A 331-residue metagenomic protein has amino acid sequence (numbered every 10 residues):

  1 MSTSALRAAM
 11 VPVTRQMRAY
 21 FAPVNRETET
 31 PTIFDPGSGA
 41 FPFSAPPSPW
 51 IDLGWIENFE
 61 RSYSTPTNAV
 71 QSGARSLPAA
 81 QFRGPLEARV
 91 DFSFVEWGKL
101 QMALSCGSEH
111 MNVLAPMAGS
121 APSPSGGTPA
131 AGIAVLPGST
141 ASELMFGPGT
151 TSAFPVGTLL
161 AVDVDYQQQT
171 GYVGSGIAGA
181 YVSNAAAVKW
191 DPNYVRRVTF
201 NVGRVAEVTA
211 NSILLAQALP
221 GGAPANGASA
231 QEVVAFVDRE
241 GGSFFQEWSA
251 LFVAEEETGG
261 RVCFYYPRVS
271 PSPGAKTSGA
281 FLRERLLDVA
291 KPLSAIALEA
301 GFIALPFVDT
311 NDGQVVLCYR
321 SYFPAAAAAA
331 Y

Functional and structural regions predicted by a protein language model:
M1-L6, Q71-A74, L100-E109, A115-M117 (+1 more regions): Charged, amphipathic alpha-helical segments
S2-S108, G126, T199, R204 (+1 more regions): Solvent-exposed edge beta-strands and adjacent loop segments that serve as assembly or binding interfaces
R89-S93, E143-M145, S249-L251, E299-I303: Beta-strand secondary-structure signal
G98-M102, T170, V308-D312: Residue-level signal for secondary-structure boundary sites
S105-A218, G222: Autoprocessing Asn-cyclization modules and mimics
S108-A131, F236-F245, Y319-Y331: Short, cationic low-complexity segments
L159, Q168-G176, V198, G203-R204 (+1 more regions): Short helix-loop boundary/capping segments
A218, Y265-Y331: Mixed-charge, glycine-accented linear interaction segment located at domain edges/termini
